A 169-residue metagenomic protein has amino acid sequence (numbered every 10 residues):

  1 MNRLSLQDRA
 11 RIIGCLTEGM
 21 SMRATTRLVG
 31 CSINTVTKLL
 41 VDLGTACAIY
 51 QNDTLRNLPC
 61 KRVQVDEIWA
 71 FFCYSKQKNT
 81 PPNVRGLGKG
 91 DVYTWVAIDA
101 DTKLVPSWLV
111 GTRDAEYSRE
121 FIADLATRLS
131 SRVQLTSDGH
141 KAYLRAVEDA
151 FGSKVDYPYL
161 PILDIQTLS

Functional and structural regions predicted by a protein language model:
M1-S169: Residue-level recognition of single "structural anchor" positions that define or cap local secondary structure
